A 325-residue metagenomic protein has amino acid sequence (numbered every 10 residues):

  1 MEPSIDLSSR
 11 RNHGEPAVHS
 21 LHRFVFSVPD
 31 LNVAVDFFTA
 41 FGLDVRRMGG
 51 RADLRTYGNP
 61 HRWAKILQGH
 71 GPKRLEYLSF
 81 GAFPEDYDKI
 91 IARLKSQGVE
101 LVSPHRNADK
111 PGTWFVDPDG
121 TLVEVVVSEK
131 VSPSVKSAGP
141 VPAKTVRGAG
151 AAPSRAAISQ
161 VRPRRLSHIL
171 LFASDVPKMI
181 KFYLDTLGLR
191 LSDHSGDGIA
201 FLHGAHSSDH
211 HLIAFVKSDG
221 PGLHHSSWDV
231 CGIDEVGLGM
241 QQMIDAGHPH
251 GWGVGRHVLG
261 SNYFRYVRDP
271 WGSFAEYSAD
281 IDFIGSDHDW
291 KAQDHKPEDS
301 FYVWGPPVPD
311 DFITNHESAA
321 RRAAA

Functional and structural regions predicted by a protein language model:
M1-N32, Y77-L78, K136-P177, S208 (+2 more regions): N-terminal beta-strand motif that seeds the catalytic metal site of vicinal oxygen chelate
P16-R62, L171-H210: Core segments of cupin and vicinal oxygen chelate
H19, P29-N32, S79-L122, A173-P177 (+3 more regions): Vicinal oxygen chelate
L21-F24, V28, F38, L43 (+10 more regions): Short, structured motif recognition centered on aromatic/hydrophobic residues
R46-F83, V102, R106, P111: Conserved donor-binding loop and adjoining core beta-sheet/short helix segment in diverse acyl/aminoacyl transferases
N59-K65, G120-E124, V131-P133, S207-I213 (+1 more regions): Short, charged/polar, Gly/Pro-enriched secondary-structure boundary elements
K130-R147, F283-K296: A short, polar/charged loop-to-alpha-helix boundary motif
S208-P221, I244: Flexible internal linker/loop segments at domain or repeat junctions
